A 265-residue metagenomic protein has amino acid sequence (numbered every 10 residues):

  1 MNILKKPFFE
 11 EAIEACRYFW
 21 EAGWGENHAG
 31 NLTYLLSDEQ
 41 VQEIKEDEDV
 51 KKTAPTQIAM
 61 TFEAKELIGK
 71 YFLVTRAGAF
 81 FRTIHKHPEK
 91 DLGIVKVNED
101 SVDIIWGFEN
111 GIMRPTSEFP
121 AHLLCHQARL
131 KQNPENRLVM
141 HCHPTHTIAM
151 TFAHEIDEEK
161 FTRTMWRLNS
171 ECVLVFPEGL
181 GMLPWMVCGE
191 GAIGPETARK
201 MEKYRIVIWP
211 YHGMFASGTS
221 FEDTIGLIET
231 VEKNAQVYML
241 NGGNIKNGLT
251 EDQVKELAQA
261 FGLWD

Functional and structural regions predicted by a protein language model:
M1-D265: Glycine-rich flexible loops
